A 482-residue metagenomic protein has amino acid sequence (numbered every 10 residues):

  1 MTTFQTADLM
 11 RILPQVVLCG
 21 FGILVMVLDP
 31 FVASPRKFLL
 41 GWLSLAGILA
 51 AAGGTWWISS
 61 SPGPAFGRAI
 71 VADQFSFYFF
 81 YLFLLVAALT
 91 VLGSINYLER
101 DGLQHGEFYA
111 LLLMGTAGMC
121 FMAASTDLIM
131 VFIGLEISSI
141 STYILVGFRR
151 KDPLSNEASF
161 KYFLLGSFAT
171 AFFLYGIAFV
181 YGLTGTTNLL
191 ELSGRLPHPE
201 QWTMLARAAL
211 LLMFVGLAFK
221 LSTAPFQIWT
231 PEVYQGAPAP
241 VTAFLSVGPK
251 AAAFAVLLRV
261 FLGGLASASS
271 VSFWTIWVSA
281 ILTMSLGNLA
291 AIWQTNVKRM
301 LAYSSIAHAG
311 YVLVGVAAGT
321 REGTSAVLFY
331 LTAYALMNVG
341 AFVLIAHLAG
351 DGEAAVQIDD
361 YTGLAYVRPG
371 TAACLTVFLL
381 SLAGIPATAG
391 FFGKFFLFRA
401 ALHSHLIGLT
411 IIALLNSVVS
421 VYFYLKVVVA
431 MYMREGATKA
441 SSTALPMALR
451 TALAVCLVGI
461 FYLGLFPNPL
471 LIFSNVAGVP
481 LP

Functional and structural regions predicted by a protein language model:
M1-P482: Alpha-helical transmembrane segments of multi-pass membrane proteins predominantly involved in bioenergetics
